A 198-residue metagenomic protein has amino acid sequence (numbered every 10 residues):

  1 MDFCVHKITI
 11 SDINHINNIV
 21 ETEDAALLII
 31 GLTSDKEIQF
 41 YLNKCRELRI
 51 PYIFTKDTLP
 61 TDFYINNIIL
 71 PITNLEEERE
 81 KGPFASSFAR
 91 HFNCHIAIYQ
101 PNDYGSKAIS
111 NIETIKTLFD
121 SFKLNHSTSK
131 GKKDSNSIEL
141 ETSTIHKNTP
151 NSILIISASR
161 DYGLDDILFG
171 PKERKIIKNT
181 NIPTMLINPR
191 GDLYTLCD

Functional and structural regions predicted by a protein language model:
M1-I8, H95-I98, F122-G131: Short beta-strand elements in bilobed, periplasmic/extracellular small-molecule ligand-binding domains
V5-H15, D134-E139: Charged docking surfaces used in two-component/phosphorelay signaling
H6, I53, I69, A97-Y99 (+2 more regions): Hydrophobic/aromatic beta-strand patches that form the interior of the parallel beta-sheet core in alpha/beta enzyme
N14-N17, R79-S86, E139-S143: Amphipathic, non-transmembrane alpha-helical secondary structure
H15-D62, H146-D198: Gly/Ser-rich helix-loop-strand patches that form or flank binding pockets for ribonucleotide-derived cofactors
E37, E77, S106-K107, I138 (+1 more regions): Secondary-structure boundary/capping motif
P60-F122, L193-D198: Short acidic/Ser/Thr-enriched loop-to-helix initiation segments
N111-D161: Glycine/small-residue-rich hydrophobic helix-like segments
